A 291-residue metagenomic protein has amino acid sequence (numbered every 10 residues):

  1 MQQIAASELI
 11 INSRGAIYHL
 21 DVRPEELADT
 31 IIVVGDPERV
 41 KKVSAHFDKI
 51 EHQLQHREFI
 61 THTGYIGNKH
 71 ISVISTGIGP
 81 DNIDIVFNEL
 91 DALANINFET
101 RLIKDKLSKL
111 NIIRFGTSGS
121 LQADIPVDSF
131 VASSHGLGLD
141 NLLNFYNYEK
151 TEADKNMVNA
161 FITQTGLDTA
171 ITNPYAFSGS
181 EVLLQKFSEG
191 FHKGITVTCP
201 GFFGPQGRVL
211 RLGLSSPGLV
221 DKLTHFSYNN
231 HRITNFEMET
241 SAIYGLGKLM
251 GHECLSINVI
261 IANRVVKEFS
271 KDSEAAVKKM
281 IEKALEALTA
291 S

Functional and structural regions predicted by a protein language model:
Q2-Y175: Metabolite-binding pocket within alpha/beta catalytic cores that recognizes anionic/polar moieties
D21-E26, P200-Q206, K278-A287: Intrinsically disordered, low-complexity segments enriched in small residues
V34-E38, I78-N88, S178-V182, M238-A242 (+2 more regions): Conserved active-site and cofactor/substrate-binding residues in soluble primary-metabolism enzymes
G119, G136, V197-G204, A242 (+1 more regions): Glycine-rich beta-alpha junction loops
K155-Y228: Active-site rim beta-loop-alpha module in soluble metabolic enzymes
V220-N230, F236, T240-L246: A short, acidic, amphipathic alpha-helical segment used as a generic capping/interface helix at domain edges
S241-D272: Zn-dependent metallopeptidase/amidohydrolase metal-coordination segment
N263-S291: His/Asp/Glu-rich mid-to-C-terminal helical/loop segments that flank catalytic regions of hydrolases
